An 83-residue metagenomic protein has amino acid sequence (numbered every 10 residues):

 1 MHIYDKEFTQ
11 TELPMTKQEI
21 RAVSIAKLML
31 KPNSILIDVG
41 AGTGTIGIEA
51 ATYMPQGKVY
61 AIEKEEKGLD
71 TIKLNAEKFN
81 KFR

Functional and structural regions predicted by a protein language model:
M1-I37, T71-L74, K78: Class I SAM-dependent transferase core
I37, E49-T52, E63, I72: A generic "cationic amphipathic patch" detector
G40: Conserved S-adenosyl-L-methionine
T43-P55: Conserved SAM-binding loop of SAM-dependent methyltransferases across substrates and taxa, primarily the Class I
Q56-Y60: Short beta-strand element of Class I
I62-R83: S-adenosyl-L-methionine
